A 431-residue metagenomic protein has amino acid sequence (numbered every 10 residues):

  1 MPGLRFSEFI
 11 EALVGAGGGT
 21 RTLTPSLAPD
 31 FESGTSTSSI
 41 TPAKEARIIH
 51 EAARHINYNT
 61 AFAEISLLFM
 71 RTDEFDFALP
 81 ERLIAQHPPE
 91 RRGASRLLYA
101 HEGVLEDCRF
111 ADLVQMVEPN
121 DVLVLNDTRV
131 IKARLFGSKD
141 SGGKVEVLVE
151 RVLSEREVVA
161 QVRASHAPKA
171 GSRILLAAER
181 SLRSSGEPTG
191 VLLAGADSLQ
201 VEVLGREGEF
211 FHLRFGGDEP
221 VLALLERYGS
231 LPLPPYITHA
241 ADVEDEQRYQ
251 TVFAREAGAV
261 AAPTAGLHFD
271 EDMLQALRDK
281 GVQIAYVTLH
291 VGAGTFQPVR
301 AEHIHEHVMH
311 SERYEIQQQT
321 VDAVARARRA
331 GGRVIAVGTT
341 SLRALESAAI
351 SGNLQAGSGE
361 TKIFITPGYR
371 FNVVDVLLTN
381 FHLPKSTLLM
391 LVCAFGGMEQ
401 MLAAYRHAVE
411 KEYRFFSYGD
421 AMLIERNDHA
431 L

Functional and structural regions predicted by a protein language model:
M1-G15, G19, E45-L67: N-terminal, intrinsically disordered charge-dense segments
G3, G15-G19, G34, G186 (+2 more regions): Residue-identity detector for glycine
F9, S33, H55, R180 (+1 more regions): Cationic, low-complexity basic patches in intrinsically disordered or flexible, solvent-exposed regions
F9-L13, A28, R180, S184: Ser/Thr/Pro/Gly-rich low-complexity, intrinsically disordered segments
D30, H55-N59, D197: Intrinsic-disorder-associated, low-complexity terminal segments enriched in Asp/Asn/His/Tyr and depleted of Lys/Arg
T35-S39: Short, small-residue-biased leader/transition segments that mark boundaries at the very start of proteins
F69-R180, G190-L431: Surface-exposed, charge/polar-rich loops and edge strands
